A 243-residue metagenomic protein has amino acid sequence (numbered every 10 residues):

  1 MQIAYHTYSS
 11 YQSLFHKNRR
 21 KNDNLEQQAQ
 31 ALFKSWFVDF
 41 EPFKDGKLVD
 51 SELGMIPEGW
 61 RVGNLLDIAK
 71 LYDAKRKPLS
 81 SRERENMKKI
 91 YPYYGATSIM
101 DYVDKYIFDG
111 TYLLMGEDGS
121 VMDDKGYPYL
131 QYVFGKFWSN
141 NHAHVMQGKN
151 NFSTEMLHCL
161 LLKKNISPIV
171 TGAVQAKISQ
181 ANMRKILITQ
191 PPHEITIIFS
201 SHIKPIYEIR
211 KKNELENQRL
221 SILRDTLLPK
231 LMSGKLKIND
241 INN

Functional and structural regions predicted by a protein language model:
M1-P78, E83-G95, T189, H193-K235 (+1 more regions): Non-catalytic DNA-recognition/assembly elements of restriction-modification systems
K47-L48, I56-P57, R61-P191, N239-N243: DNA target-recognition domains and sequence-specific DNA-contacting regions of bacterial/archaeal
